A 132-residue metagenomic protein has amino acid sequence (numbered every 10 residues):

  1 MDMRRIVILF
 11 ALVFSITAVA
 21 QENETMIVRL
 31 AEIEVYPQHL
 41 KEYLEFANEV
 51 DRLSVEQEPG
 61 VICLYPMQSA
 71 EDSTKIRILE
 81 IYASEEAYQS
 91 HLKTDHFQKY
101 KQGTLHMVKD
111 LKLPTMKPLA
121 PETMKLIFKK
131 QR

Functional and structural regions predicted by a protein language model:
M1-M3: N-terminal secretory signal peptides that target proteins for export/translocation
I6-S15: Sec-dependent N-terminal signal peptides
V13-F14, A47-V50, D95, T104-M107 (+1 more regions): Alpha-helix boundary/capping residues
I16-A20: Sec/Tat signal peptide C-region and signal peptidase I cleavage site
Q21-V28, Y65-D72, K101-R132: Glycine-rich beta-strand-turn "strand-cap" elements at beta-sheet edges
M26-E34, C63-L92, K130: Short, well-ordered beta-strand segments in beta-rich or mixed alpha/beta enzyme and ligand-binding folds
I27-Q57: N-terminal targeting signals for Sec/Tat export/insertion, comprising classic cleavable signal peptides
L53-C63, I81-M116: An amphipathic, aromatic/His-enriched active-site/gating alpha helix that lines ligand/cofactor pockets
